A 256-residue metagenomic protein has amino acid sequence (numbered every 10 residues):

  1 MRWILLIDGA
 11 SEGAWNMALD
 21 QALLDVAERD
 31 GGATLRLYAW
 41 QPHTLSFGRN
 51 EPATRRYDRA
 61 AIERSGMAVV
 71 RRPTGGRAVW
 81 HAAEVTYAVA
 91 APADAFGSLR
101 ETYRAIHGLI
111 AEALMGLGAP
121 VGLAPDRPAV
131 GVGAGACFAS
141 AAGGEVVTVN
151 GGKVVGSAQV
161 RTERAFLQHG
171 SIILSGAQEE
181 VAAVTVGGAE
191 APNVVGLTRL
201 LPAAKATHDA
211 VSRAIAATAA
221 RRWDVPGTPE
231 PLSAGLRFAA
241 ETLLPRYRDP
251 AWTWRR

Functional and structural regions predicted by a protein language model:
M1-R56, A60, R64, A68-R72 (+4 more regions): Active-site loop/lid in soluble adenylation, ligation, and acyl-transfer enzymes
G31, A39-Q41, E63, H81-A83 (+3 more regions): A short, structural micro-pattern
T34, T44, E84-T86, A141-G143 (+1 more regions): Broad gene-expression machinery/nucleic-acid interaction feature
P52, V70, V79-W80, V160: Short, electropositive, low-hydrophobicity segments enriched in small/polar residues
W80-A93: DPxDG-like acidic metal-binding loop motif
A93-R221, R256: Catalytic beta-strand/loop module used to bind and position nucleotide/cofactor moieties in cofactor-attachment
